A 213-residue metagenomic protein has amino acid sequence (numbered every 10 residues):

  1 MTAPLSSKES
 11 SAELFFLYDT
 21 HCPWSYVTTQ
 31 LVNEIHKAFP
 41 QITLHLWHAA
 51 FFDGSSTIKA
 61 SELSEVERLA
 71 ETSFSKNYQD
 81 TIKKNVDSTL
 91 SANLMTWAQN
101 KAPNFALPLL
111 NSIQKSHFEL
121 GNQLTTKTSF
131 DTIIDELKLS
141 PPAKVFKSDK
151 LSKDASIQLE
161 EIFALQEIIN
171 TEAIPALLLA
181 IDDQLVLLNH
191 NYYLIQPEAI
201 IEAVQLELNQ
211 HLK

Functional and structural regions predicted by a protein language model:
M1-A12, L159: A short beta-strand-turn-helix
L5-E9, S55-I58, I134-P141: A broad, low-specificity signal for short, low-complexity segments enriched in glycine/proline and polar/charged
K8-P23, T28-V32, L44-H45: Short active-site neighborhood of thiol/selenol oxidoreductases, capturing the structured segment around
S11-L14, N77, A92, V145: Generic signal for short, ordered secondary-structure residues within or immediately flanking folded domains
Y18-H21, T28-H36, K115-K213: C-terminal cap of thioredoxin/glutaredoxin-like
Y26-G121: Structural alpha/beta surface segment adjacent to cysteine/selenocysteine redox centers across thiol/disulfide enzymes
